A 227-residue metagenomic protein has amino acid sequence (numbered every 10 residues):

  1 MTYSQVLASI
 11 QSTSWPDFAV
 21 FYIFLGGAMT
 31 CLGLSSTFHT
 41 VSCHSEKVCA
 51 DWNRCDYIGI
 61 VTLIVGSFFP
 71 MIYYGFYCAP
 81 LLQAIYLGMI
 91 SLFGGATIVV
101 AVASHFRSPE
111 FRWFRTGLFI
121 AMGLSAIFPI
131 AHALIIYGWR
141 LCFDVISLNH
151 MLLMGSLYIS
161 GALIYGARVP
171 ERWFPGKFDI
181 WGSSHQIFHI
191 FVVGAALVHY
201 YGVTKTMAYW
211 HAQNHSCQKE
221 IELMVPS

Functional and structural regions predicted by a protein language model:
M1-S227: Multi-pass alpha-helical transmembrane bundles in non-GPCR membrane proteins that perform intramembrane catalysis
